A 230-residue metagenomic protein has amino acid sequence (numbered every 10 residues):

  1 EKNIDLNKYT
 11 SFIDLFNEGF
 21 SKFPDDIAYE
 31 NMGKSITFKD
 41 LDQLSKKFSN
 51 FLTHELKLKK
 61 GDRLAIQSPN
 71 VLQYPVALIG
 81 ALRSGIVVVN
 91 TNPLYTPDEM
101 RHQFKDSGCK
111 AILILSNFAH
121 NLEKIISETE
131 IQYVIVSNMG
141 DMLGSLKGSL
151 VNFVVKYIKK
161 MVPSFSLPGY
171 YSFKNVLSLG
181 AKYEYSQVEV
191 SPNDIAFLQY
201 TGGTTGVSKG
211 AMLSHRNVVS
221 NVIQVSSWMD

Functional and structural regions predicted by a protein language model:
E1-Y9: Flexible, non-catalytic linker and terminal segments flanking ANL/adenylate-forming cores
K8, N31-I36, S49-D98, S116: Conserved AMP-binding/adenylate-forming
D14-T37, S186: AMP-dependent adenylate-forming
G19, Y29, L41, S45-F48 (+7 more regions): Adenylate-forming
T37-K39, A196-I223: Conserved AMP-binding A3 loop
D42-F48, S178-Y183, A211-D230: Conserved structural elements of the adenylate-forming
R83-N175: Structural core segment of the AMP-binding/adenylate-forming
S164-Y200, V207, D230: Conserved pre-ATP/AMP-binding loop-to-beta segment of ANL
